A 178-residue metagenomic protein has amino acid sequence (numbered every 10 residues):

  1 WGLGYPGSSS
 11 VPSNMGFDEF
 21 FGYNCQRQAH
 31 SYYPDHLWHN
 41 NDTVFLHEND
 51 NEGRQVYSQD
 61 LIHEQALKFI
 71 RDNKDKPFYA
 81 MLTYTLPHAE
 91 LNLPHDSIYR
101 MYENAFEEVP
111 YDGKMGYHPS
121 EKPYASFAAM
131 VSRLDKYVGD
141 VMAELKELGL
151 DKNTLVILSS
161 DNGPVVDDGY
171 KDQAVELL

Functional and structural regions predicted by a protein language model:
G4: Nucleotide phosphate-binding site architecture
G7-V11, N24-L178: Active-site-proximal cap/lid insertion segments
M15-G16: Short, structured coil segments at secondary-structure junctions
F20-F21: Short, well-ordered beta-strand core segments
